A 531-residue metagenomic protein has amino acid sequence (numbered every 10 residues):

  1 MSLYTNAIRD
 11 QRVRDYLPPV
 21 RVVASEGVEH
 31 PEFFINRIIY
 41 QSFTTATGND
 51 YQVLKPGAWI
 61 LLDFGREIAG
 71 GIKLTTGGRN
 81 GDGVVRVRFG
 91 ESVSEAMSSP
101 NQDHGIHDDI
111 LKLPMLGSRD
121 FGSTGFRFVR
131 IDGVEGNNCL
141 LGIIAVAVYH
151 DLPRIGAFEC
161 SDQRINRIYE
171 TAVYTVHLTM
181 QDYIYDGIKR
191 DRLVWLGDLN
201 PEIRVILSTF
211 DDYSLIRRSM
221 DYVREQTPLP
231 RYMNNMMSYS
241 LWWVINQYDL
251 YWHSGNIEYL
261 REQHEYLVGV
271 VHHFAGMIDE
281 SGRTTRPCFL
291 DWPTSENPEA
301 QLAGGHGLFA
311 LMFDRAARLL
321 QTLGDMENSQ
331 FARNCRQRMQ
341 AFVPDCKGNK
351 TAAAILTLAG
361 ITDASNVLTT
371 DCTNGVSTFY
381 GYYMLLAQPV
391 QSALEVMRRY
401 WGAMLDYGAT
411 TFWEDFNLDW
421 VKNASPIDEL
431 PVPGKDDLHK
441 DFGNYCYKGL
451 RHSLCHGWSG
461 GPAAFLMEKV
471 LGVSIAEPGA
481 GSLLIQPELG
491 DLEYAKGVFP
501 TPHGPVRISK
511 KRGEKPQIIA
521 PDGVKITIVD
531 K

Functional and structural regions predicted by a protein language model:
M1-D182, D198, S214-S219, E258 (+1 more regions): Extracellular/oxidizing-compartment recognition motifs
S2-L17, R21-V23, G27-R37, E95-A96 (+2 more regions): Non-catalytic C-terminal accessory modules of carbohydrate-active enzymes
L140, I144-T171, H177, Y183-M220 (+7 more regions): Active-site acid/base region of carbohydrate-active enzymes
Q226, P344-C346, N366-T378, R399-D406: Solenoid-like repeat scaffolds
Y248, A317, L356-T357, M384-L385: Conserved small-residue packing positions in alpha-helical repeats and bundles
N256, L356, M384, A393 (+3 more regions): Hydrophobic, well-ordered secondary-structure elements that form the walls of internal hydrophobic environments
K347-A352, G375-G381, E514: Generic helix N-cap/helix-start motif at coil->alpha-helix transitions
